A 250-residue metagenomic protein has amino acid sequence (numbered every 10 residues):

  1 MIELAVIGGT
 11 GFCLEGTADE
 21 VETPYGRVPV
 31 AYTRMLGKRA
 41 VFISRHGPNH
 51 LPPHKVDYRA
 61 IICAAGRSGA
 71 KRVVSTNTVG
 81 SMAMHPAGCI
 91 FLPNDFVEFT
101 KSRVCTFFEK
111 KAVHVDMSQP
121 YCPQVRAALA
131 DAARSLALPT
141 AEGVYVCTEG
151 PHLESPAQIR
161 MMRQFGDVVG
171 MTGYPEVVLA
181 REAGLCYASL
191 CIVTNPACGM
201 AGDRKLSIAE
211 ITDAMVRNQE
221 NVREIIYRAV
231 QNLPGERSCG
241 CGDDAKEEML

Functional and structural regions predicted by a protein language model:
M1-M117: Metabolite-binding pocket within alpha/beta catalytic cores that recognizes anionic/polar moieties
A64-G69, M84-H85, F165, V178-C186: Alpha-helix C-terminal capping segments
V73-V74, V169-G170, A188: Hydrophobic residues within beta-strands of alpha/beta enzymes
F108-H152: Histidine/lysine/aspartate-rich catalytic loop segments that bind and position anionic ligands
L136-D167, G242-D243, L250: Active-site/ligand-binding-proximal alpha/beta "capping" segment
Y174-A209: Zn-dependent metallopeptidase/amidohydrolase metal-coordination segment
C198-L250: His/Asp/Glu-rich mid-to-C-terminal helical/loop segments that flank catalytic regions of hydrolases
